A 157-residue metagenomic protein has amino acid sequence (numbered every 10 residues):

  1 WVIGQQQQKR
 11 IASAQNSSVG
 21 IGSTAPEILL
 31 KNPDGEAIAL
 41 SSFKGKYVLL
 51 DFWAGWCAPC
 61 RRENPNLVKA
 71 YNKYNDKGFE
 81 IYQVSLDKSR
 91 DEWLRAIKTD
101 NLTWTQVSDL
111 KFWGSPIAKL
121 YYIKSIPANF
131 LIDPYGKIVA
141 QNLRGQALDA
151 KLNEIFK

Functional and structural regions predicted by a protein language model:
W1-K31, S41, K46, N72 (+2 more regions): N-proximal helix/coil linker or "cap" segments that precede and/or mark the start of modular domains
P26, K31, L94-Y135: Short, internal strand/loop/helix patches that form the active-site neighborhood or redox-interaction surface
I38-A39, V139: Generic structural signal for well-ordered beta-strand positions
K44-G45, F52-K69: Conserved redox-active cysteine motifs that mediate thiol-disulfide chemistry, especially di-cysteine Cys-X(1-2)-Cys
Y47-V48, P127: Alpha/beta-hydrolase fold active-site loops
D51, Y82-S85, V107: Short beta-strand segments
R62-D100, F112-K119: Structural microenvironment flanking redox-active thiols in thiol-disulfide oxidoreductases
D133-K157: Thiol-/selenol-based redox modules, centered on thioredoxin-like and closely related oxidoreductase domains
